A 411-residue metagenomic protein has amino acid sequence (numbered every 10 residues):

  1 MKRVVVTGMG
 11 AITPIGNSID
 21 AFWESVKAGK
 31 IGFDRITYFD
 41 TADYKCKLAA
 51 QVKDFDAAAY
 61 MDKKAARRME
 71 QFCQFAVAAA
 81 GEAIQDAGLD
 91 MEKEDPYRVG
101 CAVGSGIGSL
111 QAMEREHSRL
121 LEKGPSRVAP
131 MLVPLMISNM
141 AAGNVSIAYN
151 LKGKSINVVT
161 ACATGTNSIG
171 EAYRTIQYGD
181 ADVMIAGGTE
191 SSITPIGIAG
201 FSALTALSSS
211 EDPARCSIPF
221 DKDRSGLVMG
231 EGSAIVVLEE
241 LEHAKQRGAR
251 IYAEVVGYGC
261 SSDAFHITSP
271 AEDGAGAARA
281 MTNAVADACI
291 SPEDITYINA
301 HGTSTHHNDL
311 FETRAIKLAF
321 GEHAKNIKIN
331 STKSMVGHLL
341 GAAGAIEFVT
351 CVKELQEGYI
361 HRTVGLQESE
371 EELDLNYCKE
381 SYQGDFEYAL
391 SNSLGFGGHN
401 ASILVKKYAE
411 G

Functional and structural regions predicted by a protein language model:
M1-A65, E242-E254, V349-T363, K406-G411: ACP-dependent fatty acid/polyketide chain-elongation machinery
R3-T7, D34, D212-A288, Y297 (+1 more regions): Condensing-enzyme catalytic core mediating Claisen C-C bond formation in acyl metabolism
V6, W23, K27-T160, T189-I198 (+2 more regions): Conserved beta-ketoacyl condensing-enzyme motif
A42-Q51, G108-A112, S191-S217, G259-R279 (+3 more regions): Active-site-adjacent elements of ketosynthase-type condensing enzymes
A59-M69, V99, V103, K123-L135 (+8 more regions): Cysteine-centered functional microenvironments
A76-A87, A141, S168, E239-L241 (+4 more regions): Short, well-ordered amphipathic alpha-helical segments that serve as non-catalytic structural scaffolds within diverse
A76-L89, S138-A142, S146-E190, V228-A249 (+2 more regions): Active-site-proximal alpha-helical scaffold in enzymes
E122-A129, G170, R174, E190-Q246 (+3 more regions): Glycine-/small-residue-rich "gating" segment that lines the acyl/pantetheine channel and substrate pocket
